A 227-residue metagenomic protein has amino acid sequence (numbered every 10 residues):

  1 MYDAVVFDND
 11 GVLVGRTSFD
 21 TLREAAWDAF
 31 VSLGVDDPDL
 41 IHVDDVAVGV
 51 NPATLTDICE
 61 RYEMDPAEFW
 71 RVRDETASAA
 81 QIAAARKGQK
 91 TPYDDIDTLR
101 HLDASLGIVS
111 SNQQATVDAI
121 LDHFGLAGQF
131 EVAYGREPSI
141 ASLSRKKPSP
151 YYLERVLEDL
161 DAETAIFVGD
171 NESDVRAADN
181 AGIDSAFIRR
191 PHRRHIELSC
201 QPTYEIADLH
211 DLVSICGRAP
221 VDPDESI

Functional and structural regions predicted by a protein language model:
Y2, Q114, I120-I227: Asp-based, Mg2+/Mn2+-dependent phosphohydrolase catalytic module
Y2-R100: N-terminal helical cap/lid subdomain that shapes the substrate entry/recognition surface in HAD-like hydrolases
T17-T21, A119, N180: Generic recognition of short, well-ordered alpha-helical segments
L55, D95, T116-V117, Y152: Internal, well-ordered alpha-helical segments in soluble enzyme and binding-protein domains
I96-D103, V175-D179: Surface-exposed amphipathic alpha-helices with a cationic face
S110-N112: Conserved phosphate-coupling serine/threonine residues in phosphotransfer and NTP-handling enzymes
